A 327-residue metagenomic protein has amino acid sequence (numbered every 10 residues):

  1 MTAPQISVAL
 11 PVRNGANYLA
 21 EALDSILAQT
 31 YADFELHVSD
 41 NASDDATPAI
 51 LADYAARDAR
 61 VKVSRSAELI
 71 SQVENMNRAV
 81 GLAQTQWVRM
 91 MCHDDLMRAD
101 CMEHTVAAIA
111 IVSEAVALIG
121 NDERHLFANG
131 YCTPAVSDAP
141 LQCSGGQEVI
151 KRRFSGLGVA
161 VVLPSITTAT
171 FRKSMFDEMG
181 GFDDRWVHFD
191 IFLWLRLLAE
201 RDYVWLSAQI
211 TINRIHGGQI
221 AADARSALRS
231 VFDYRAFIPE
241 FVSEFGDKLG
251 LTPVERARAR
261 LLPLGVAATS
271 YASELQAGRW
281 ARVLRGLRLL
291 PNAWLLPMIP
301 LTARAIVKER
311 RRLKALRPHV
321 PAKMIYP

Functional and structural regions predicted by a protein language model:
A3-S7, L27-V38, A46, A59-K62: Short loop->beta transition adjacent to catalytic acidic/histidine clusters or analogous donor-positioning motifs
V8, G81, R98, N121 (+1 more regions): Conserved nucleotide-sugar donor-binding catalytic segment
N14-A28: Short, well-formed alpha-helical segments that are part of the catalytic scaffolds of diverse glycosyltransferases
D40-A49, E68, C92: A conserved acidic beta->alpha catalytic loop
S66-A83, L96: Glycine-rich, basic loop-to-helix element that forms the pyrophosphate-binding segment of sugar-nucleotide handling
V88: Short aromatic/hydrophobic "clamp" motif used to bind/position activated sugar donors
D100-V136: Conserved donor NDP-sugar-binding/catalytic core segment of glycosyltransferases
F154-V159, V187, F192, A199 (+1 more regions): C-terminal subregions of glycosyltransferases and related glycan-biosynthesis enzymes
